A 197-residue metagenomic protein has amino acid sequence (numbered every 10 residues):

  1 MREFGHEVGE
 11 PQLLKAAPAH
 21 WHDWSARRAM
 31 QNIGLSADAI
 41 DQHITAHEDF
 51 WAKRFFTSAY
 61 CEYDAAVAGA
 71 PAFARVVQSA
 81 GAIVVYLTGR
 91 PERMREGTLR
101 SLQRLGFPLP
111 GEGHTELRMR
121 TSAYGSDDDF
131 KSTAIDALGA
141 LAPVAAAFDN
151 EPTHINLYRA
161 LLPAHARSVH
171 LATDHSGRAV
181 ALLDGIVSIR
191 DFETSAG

Functional and structural regions predicted by a protein language model:
M1-F107, G111-G125: Alpha-helical substrate-recognition element adjacent to the catalytic core
A70-R75, L99, S132-D136, I155-R159: Short amphipathic alpha-helical segments and helix-helix/interface helices
A80-A82, L138-P143: Glycine-rich phosphate-binding loop signature in dinucleotide/nucleotide-binding domains
L99, Q103, S126-L141: Short loop-to-alpha-helix "cap/lid" segments that border enzyme active sites across diverse enzyme classes
R104-T121, A140, A179-G197: Structural recognition of alpha->loop->beta junctions
Y124, D128-K131, A147-E151: Short amphipathic alpha-helix initiation/capping segments at coil-to-helix junctions
L141-E193: Acidic, Mg2+-coordinating phosphoryl-transfer loop and its flanking beta/alpha structural elements, shared across
